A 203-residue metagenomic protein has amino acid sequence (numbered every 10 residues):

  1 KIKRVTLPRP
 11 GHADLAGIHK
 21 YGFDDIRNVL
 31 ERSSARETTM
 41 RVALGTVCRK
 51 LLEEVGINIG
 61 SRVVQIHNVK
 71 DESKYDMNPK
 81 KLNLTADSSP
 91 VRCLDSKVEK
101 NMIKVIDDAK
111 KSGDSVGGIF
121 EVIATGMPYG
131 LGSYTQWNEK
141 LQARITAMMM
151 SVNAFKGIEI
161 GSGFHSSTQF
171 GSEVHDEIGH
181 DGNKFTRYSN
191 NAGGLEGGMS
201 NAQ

Functional and structural regions predicted by a protein language model:
K1-A16: Glycine-rich, N-terminal phosphate-binding loop and its surrounding beta-alpha-beta segment
I2-K3, S61-V63, K184-N190: Short, well-ordered strand-loop elements centered on a beta-strand within folded domains, enriched for acidic residues
H19-S133, W137: Glycine-rich, mobile lid/loop segments that gate access to catalytic sites or pores
G113-Q203: Glycine-rich anion/phosphate-binding loop at the beta-strand->alpha-helix junction
